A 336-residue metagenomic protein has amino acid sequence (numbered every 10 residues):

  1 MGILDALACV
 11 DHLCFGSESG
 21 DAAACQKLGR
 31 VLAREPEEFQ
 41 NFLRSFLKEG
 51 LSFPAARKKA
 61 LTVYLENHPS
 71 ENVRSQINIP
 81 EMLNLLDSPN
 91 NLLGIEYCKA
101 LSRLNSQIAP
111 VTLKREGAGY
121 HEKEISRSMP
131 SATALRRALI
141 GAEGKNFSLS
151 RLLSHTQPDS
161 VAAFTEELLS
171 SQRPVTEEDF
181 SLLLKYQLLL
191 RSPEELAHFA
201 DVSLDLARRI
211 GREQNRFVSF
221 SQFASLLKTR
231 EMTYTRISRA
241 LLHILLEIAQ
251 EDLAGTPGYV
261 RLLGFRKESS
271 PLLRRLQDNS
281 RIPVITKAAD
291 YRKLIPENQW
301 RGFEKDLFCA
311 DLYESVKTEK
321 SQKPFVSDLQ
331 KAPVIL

Functional and structural regions predicted by a protein language model:
G2-L336: Active-site cores that bind ATP or allylic diphosphates and position pyrophosphate for catalysis
